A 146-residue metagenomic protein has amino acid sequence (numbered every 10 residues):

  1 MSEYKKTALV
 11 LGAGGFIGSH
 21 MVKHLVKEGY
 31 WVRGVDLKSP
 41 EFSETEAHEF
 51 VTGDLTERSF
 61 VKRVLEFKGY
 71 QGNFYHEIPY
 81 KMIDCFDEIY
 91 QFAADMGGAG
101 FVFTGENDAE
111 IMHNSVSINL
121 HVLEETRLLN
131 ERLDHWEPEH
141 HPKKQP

Functional and structural regions predicted by a protein language model:
T7, W31, R132: Residues at the starts of beta-strands that form the adenosine-phosphate
T7-E28: N-terminal Rossmann NAD(P)H-binding glycine-rich loop of SDR-like oxidoreductase domains
Y30-S39: Conserved glycine-rich Rossmann-like NAD(P)H-binding loop of the short-chain dehydrogenase/reductase
S39-A47: Short loop/helix-cap segments at secondary-structure boundaries that form the rim of catalytic
E46-R58: Rossmann-fold cofactor-recognition segment
F50, G69, L133-H135: Hydrophobic/aromatic anchor residues within beta-strands of the central parallel beta-sheet of Rossmann-like
L55-N114, E125: NAD(P)H-binding glycine-rich loop region in Rossmannoid oxidoreductase-like domains and their noncatalytic homologs
Q91, S117-P146: Conserved Rossmann-fold NAD(P)-dependent oxidoreductase catalytic core, especially the SDR/UDP-sugar
